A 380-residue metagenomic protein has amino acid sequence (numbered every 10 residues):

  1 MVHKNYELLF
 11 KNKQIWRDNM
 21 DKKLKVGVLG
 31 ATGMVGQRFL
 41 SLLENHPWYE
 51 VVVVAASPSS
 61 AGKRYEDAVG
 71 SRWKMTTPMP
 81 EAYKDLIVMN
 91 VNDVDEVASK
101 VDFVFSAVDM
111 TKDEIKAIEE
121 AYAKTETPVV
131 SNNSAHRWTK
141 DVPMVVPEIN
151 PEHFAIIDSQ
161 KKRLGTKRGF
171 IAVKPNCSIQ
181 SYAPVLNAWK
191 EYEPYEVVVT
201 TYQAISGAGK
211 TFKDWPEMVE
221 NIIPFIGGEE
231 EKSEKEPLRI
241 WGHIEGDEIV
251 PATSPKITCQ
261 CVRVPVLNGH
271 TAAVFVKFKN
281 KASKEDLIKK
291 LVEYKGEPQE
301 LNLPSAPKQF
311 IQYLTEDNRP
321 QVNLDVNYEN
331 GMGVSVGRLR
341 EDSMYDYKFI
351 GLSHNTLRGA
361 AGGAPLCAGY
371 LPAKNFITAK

Functional and structural regions predicted by a protein language model:
V2-H3, L9, K13-P224, K256 (+4 more regions): N-terminal Rossmann-like NAD(P) cofactor-binding subdomain of oxidoreductases, focused on the glycine-rich
S206-K380: Charged docking surfaces used in two-component/phosphorelay signaling
